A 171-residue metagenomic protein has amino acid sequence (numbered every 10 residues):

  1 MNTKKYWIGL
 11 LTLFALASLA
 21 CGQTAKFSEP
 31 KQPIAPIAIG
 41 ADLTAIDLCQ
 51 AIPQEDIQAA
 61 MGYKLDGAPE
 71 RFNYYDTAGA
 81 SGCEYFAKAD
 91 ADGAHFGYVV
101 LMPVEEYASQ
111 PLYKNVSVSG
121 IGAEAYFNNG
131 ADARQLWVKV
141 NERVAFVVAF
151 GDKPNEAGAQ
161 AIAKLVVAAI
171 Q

Functional and structural regions predicted by a protein language model:
M1-I8: Bacterial N-terminal signal peptides that target proteins for export
K5, K31-I34, W137: Low-complexity, intrinsically disordered short peptide segments enriched in small/polar/basic residues
L11-A15: Hydrophobic helical h-region of N-terminal Sec-dependent signal peptides in bacterial secretory/periplasmic proteins
A17-A20: C-terminal motif of bacterial Sec signal peptides marking the signal peptidase cleavage site
G22-A80, E156-Q171: N-terminal "mature-domain start" segment
P36-T44, K114-Q171: A short, solvent-exposed beta-edge/loop patch
E55, A59-A131: Short, solvent-exposed recognition patches
